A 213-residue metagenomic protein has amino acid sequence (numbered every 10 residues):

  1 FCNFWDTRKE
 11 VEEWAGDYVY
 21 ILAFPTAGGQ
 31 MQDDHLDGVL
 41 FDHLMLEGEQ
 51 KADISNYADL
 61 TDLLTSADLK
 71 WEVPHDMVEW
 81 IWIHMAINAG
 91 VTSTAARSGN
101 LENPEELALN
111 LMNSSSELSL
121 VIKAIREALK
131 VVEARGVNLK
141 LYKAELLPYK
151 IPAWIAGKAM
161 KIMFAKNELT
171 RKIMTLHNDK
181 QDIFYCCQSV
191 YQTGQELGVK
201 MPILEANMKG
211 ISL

Functional and structural regions predicted by a protein language model:
F1-H35: Rossmann-like NAD(P)(H) cofactor-binding subdomain of soluble oxidoreductases
E10, D59, I81, S116 (+2 more regions): Exposed alpha-helical structural elements
W14-V19, D37-L139: Internal alpha-helical scaffold of NAD(P)-dependent oxidoreductase catalytic cores
I122-L213: NAD(P)-dependent Rossmann-like dehydrogenase/reductase catalytic/cofactor-binding core
